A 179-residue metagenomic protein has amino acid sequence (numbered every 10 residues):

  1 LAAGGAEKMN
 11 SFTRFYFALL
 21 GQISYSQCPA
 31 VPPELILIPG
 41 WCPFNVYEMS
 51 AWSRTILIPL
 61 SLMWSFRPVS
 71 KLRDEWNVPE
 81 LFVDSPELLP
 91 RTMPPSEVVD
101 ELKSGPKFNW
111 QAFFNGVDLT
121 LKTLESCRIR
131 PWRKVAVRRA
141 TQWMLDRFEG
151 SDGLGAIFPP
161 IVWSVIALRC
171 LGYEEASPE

Functional and structural regions predicted by a protein language model:
L1-E179: Preference for long, amphipathic alpha-helical scaffolds in soluble/luminal domains and all-alpha bundles
